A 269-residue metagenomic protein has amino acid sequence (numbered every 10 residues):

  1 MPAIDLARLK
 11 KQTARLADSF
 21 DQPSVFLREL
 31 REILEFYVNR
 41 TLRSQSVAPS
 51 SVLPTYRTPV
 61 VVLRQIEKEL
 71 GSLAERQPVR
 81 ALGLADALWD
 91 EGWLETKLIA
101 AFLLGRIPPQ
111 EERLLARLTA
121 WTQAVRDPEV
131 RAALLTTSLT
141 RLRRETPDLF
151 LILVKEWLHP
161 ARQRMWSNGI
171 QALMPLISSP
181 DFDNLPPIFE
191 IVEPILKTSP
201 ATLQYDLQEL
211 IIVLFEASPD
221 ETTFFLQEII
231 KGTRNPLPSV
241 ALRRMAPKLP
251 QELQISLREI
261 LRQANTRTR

Functional and structural regions predicted by a protein language model:
M1-R269: Alpha-helical scaffold domains
